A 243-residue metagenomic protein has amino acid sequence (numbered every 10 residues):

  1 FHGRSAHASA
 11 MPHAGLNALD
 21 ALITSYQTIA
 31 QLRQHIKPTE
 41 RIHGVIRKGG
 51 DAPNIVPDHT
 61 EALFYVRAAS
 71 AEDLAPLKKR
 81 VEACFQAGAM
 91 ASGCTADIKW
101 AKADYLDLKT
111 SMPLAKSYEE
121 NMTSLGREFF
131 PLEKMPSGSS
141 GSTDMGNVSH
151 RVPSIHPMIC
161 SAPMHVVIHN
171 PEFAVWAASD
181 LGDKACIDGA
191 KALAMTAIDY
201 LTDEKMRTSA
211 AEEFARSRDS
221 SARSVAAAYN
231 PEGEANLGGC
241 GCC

Functional and structural regions predicted by a protein language model:
F1-M122, P136-G146: Midchain, well-structured core segments that form catalytic/ion-binding scaffolds
L19, Q86, C186-I187, K191-A194: Hydrophobic alpha-helical segments
T24-Q31, A194-T202: Short glycine/serine- and small hydrophobic-enriched flexible loop segments
Q34-K37, A91-A96, E128-F130, Y200-S209: Surface-exposed helix-capping loop/turn segments at secondary-structure junctions
H43-R47, K99-D107, R207-V225: Short, highly charged C-terminal tails/helix-capping segments
P131-K191, Y200, T208-C243: Zn-dependent metallopeptidase/amidohydrolase metal-coordination segment
